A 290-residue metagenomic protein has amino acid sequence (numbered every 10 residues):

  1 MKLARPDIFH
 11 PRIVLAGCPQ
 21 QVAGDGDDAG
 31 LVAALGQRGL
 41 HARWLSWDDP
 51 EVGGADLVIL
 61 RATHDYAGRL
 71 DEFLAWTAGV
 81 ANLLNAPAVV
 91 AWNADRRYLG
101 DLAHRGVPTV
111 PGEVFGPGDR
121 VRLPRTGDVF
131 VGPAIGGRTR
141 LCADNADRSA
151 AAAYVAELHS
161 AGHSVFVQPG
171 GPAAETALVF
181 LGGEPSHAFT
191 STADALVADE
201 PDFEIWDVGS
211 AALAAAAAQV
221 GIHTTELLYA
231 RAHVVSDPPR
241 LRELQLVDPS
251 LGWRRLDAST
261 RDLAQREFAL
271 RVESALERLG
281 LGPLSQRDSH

Functional and structural regions predicted by a protein language model:
M1-N82: ATP-binding N-terminal substructure of ATP-dependent carboxylate-amine bond-forming enzymes
K2, P6-G17, L74-E175, F203-S210 (+1 more regions): Active-site nucleotide/adenylate-binding loops and adjacent lid/helix of ATP-dependent enzymes
A23, A67-G68, T139, P238 (+1 more regions): Glycine/Thr-rich phosphate-binding loops of Rossmann-like dinucleotide-binding domains
G26, C142-D144, R255-A258: Short, solvent-exposed loop/turn segments at secondary-structure boundaries
A55-L60, A177-L181, H187, P238-W253: A short beta-strand motif that forms the metal-chelation/ATP-contact edge of phosphoryl-transfer active sites
R61, F115, S191: Conserved residues at the C-terminal ends of beta-strands
D144-H223, Y229-R240: Phosphate-binding site of ATP-dependent enzymes
E204-H290: ATP-dependent carboxylate activation and anion-phosphoryl transfer catalytic cores that bind Mg-ATP to form
